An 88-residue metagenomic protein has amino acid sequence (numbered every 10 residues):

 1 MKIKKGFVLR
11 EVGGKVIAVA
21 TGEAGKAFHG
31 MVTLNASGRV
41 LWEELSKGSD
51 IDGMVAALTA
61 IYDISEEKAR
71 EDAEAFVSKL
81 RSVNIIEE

Functional and structural regions predicted by a protein language model:
M1-S46: Acidic, low-complexity/disordered tracts enriched in E/D and polar residues
G30-E88: Long, charge-rich, low-complexity alpha-helical segments
